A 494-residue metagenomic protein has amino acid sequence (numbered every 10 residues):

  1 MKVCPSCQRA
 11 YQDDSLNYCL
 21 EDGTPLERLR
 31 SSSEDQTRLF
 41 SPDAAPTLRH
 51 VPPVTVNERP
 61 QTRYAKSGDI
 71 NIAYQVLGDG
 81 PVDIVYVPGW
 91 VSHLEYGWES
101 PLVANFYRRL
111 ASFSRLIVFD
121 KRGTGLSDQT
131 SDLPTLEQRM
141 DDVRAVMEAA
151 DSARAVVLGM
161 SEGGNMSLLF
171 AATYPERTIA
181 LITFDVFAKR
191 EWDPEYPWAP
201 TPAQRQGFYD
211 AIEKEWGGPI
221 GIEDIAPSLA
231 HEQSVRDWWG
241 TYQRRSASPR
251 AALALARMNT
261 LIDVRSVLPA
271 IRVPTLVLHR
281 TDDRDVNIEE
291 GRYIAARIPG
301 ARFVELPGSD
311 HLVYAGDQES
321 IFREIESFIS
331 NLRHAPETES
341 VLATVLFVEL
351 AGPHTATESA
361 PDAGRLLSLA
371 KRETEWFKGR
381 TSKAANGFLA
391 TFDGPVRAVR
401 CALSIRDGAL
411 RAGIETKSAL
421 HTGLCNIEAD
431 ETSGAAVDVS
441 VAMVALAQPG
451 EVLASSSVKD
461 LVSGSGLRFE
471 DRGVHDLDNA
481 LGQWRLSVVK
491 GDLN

Functional and structural regions predicted by a protein language model:
I70-L126: Conserved HGGG/HGGXW glycine-rich cap/lid loop of the alpha/beta-hydrolase fold
E137-A155: Conserved acidic catalytic loop of the alpha/beta-hydrolase fold
L168, A172, R177-I212: Flexible "cap/lid" loop of the alpha/beta hydrolase fold
E215-M258, V267: Conserved alpha/beta-hydrolase catalytic His-Asp/Glu region
I271, V277-H279: Short beta-strand/loop motif that positions the catalytic acidic residue of the alpha/beta-hydrolase fold
A301-T338: Catalytic active-site module of serine/aspartate enzymes centered on a nucleophile-bearing elbow/loop
A335-S404, G408: Catalytic NTP-binding/metal-coordinating core of nucleotidyl cyclase/transferase enzymes
L389-L493: Catalytic beta-strand-to-alpha-helix segment of the class III nucleotidyl cyclase homology domain
